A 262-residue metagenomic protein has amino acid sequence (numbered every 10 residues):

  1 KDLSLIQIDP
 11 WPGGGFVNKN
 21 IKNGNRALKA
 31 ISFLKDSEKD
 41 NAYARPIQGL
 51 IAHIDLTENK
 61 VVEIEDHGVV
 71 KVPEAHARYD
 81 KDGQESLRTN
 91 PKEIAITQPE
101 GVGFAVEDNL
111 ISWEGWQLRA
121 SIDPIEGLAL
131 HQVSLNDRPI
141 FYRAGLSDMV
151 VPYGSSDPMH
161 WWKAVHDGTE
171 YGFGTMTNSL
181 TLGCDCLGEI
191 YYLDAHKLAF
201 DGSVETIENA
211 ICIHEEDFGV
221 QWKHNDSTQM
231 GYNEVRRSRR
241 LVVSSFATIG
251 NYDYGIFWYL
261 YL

Functional and structural regions predicted by a protein language model:
K1-L262: Beta-strand/loop-rich accessory regions of lumenal/periplasmic or secreted enzymes, predominantly carbohydrate-active
